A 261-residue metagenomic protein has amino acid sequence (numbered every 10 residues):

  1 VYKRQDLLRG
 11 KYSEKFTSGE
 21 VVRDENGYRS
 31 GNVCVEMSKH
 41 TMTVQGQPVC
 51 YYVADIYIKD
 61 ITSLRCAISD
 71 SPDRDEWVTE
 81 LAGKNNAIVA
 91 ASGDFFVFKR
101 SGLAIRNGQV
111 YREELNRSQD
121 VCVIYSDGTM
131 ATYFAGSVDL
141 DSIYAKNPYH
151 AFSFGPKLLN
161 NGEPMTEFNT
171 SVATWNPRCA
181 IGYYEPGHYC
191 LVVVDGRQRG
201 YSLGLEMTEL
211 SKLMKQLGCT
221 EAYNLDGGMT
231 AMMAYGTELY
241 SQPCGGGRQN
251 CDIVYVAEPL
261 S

Functional and structural regions predicted by a protein language model:
K3-S261: Gly/Ser/Thr/Pro-rich low-complexity, intrinsically disordered segments
